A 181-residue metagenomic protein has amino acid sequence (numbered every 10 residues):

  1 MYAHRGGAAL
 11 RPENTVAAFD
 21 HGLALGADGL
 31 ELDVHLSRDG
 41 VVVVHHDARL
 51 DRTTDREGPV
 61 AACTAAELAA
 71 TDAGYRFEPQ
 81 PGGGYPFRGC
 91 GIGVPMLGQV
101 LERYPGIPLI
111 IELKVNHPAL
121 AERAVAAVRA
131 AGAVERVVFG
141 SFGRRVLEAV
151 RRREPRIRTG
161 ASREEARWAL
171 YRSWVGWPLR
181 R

Functional and structural regions predicted by a protein language model:
M1-L10: N-terminal small/glycine-rich loop or linker at the start of catalytic domains across soluble metabolic enzymes
Y2, E31, H45, I110: Generic enzyme active-site microenvironment
G7, V34-L36, R49-L50, V115: Short, glycine/acidic-enriched loop or turn micro-motifs at the edges of active sites
L10-R11, L120: Secondary-structure boundary/capping motif
R11-H21, G93-L97, W168-R181: Short, acidic/polar
A18-L36: Catalytic domains of carbohydrate-active enzymes, especially glycoside hydrolases
H46-R158, S162-E164, P178-R180: Metal-dependent phosphodiesterase/phospholipase catalytic core, i.e., the His/Asp/Glu-rich active-site region
